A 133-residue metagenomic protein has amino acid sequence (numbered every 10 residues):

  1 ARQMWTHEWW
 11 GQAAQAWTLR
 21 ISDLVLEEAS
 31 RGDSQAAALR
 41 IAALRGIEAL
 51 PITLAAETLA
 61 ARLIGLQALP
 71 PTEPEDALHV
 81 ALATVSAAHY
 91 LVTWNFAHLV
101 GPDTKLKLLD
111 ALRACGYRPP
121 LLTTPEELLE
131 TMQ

Functional and structural regions predicted by a protein language model:
A1-I21, E28-I41, G65-P70, K105-L108 (+1 more regions): Short, well-structured N-terminal submotif of metal-dependent ribonuclease cores
Q3, T84-Q133: Acidic, PIN/NYN-like endoribonuclease modules and their adjacent C-terminal/linker elements
Q15-L19, G46-E48, H89: Short active-site oxyanion
L24-E27, G46-L69: Acidic catalytic patch
L39-A43, E48-I52, L122: Extended, non-globular alpha-helical segments
E73-V80: Conserved glycosyltransferase catalytic-site signature
